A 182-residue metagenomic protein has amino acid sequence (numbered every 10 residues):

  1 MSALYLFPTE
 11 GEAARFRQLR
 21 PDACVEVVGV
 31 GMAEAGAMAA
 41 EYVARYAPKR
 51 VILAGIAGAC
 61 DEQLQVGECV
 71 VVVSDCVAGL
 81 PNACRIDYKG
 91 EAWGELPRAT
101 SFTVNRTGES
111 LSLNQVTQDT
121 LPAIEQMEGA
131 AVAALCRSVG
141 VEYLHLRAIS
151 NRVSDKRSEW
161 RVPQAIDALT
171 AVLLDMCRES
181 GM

Functional and structural regions predicted by a protein language model:
M1-L4: Extreme N-terminal starter segment of soluble prokaryotic enzymes
L6-E10: Structural motif
G11-M182: Glycine-rich phosphate- or other oxyanion-binding loops that anchor nucleotides, phosphorylated ligands
